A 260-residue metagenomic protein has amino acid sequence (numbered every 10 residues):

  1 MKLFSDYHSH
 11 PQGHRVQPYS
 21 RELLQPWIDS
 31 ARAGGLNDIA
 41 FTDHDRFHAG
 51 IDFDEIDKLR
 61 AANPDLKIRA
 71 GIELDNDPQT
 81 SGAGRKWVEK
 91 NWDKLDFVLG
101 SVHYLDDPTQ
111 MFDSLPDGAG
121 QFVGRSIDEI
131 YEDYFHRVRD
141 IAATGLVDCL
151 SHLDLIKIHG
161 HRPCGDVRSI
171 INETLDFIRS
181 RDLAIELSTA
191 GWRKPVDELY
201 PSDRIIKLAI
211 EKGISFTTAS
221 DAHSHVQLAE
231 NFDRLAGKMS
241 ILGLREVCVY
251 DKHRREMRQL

Functional and structural regions predicted by a protein language model:
M1-P78, G82-K90, K157-S169, E173-T174 (+4 more regions): An N-terminally biased module of ancient metal coordination in phosphate/nucleic-acid-related enzymes
H8, A31, V98, H152 (+3 more regions): Conserved, mostly hydrophobic/aromatic
R32, A142-A143, I210, S240: Non-catalytic positions within long, well-ordered alpha-helices that form the structural scaffold/packing of enzyme
L36, L95, L146-V147, I214 (+1 more regions): A structural motif
I39-A40, V98, L150, I185 (+2 more regions): Hydrophobic residues within beta-strands of alpha/beta enzymes
I51-R181: Extended substrate/RNA-proximal surfaces in nucleic-acid metabolism proteins
L187, K194-T218, F232-D233: Extended hydrophobic/aromatic segments used for targeting, binding, or gating
E230-L260: Mid-to-C-terminal alpha-helical segments outside catalytic/metal-binding sites
